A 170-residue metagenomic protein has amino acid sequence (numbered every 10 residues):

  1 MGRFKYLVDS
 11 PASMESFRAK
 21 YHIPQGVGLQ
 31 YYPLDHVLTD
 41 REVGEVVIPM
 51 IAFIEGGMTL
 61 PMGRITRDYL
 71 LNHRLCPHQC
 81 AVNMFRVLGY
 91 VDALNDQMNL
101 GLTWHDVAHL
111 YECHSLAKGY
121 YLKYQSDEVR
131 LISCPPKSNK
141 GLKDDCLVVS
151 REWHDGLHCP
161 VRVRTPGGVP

Functional and structural regions predicted by a protein language model:
M1-P170: Residue-register detector that marks a fixed positional context within folded domains
